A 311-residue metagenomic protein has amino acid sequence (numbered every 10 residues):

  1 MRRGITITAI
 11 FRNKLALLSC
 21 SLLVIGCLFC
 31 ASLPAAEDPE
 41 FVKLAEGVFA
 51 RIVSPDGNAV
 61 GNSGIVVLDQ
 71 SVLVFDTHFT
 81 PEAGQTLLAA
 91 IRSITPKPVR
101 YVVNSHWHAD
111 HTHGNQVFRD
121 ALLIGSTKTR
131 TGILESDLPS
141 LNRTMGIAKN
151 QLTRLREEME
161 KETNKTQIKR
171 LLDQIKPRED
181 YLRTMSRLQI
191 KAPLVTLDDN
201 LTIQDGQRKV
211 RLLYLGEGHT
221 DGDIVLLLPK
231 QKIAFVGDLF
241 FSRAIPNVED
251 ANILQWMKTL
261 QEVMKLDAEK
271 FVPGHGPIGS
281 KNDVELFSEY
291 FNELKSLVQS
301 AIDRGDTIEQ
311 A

Functional and structural regions predicted by a protein language model:
M1-R12: N-terminal secretory signal peptides that target proteins for export/translocation
A16-A31: Bacterial N-terminal signal peptides
V42-A90, I224-D238: Conserved beta-strand hairpin/beta-sheet module of binuclear metal-dependent hydrolase folds, prominently
K43, L188-K191, T196-L228: Core dinuclear metal-dependent hydrolase active-site scaffold
F75-T77, R100-H108, I124-S126, L215 (+2 more regions): Active-site neighborhood of phospho(di)ester-bond hydrolases with catalytic His/Asp-centered motifs
A89-P193, T202, S296: Active-site HxH/HxHxD metal-binding segment of metal-dependent hydrolases
K209-D267: Active-site-proximal loop/helix segments of hydrolase catalytic cores
I233, L254-Q310: Divalent-metal (often Zn2+) His-rich catalytic cores of metallo-beta-lactamase-fold enzymes
